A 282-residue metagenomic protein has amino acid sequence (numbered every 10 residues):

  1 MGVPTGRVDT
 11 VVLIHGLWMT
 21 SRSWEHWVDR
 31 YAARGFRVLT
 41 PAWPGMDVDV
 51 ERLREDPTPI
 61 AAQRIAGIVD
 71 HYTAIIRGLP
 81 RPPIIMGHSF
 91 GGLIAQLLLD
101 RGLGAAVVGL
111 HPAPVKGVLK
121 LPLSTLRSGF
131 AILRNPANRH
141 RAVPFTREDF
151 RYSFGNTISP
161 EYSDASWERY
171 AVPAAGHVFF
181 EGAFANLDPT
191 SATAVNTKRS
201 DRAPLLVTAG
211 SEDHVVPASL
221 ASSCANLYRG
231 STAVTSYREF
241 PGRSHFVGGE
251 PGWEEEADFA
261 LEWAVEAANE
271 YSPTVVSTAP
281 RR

Functional and structural regions predicted by a protein language model:
G16-M19, S89, S211: Active-site glycine-rich loops that stabilize anionic/oxyanionic intermediates across multiple enzyme folds
A32-R54: Conserved alpha/beta-hydrolase
A66-P83: Conserved acidic catalytic loop of the alpha/beta-hydrolase fold
M86-G91, A95: Gly/Ala-rich beta-loop-alpha elbow adjacent to hydrolase catalytic centers
G104-R139, F180-L187: Flexible "cap/lid" loop of the alpha/beta hydrolase fold
D201, V207-A209, D213: Short beta-strand/loop motif that positions the catalytic acidic residue of the alpha/beta-hydrolase fold
H214-S223: Conserved alpha/beta-hydrolase "acid-adjacent" motif
S231-R282: Catalytic active-site module of serine/aspartate enzymes centered on a nucleophile-bearing elbow/loop
